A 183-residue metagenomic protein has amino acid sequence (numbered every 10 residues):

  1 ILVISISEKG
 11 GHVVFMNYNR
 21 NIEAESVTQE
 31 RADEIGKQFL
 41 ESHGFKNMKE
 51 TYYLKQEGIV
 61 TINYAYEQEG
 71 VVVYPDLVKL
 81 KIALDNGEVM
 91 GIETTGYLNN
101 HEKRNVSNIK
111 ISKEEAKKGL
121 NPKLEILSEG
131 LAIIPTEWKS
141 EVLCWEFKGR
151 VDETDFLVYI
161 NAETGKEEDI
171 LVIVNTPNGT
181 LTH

Functional and structural regions predicted by a protein language model:
I1-H183: Long, terminal "pre-/pro-" and other extracytoplasmic accessory regions that lie outside the mature folded/catalytic
